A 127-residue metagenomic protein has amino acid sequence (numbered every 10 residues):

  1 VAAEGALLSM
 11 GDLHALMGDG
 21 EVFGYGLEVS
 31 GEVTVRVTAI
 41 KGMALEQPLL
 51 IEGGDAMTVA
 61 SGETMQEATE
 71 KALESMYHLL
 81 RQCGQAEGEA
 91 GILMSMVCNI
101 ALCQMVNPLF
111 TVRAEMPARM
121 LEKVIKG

Functional and structural regions predicted by a protein language model:
V1-A2, H78-Q82, M120-V124: Structural alpha/beta core scaffold segments of enzyme domains
V1-Q66: Conserved mixed alpha/beta catalytic, RNA-binding, or beta-rich assembly cores of soluble enzyme, regulatory
E28-S30, S95, N107: A generic structural signal for short, non-catalytic loop/turn and secondary-structure boundary residues
V37-K41, E89, M94, M116-A118: Active-site proximal loops enriched in glycine and acidic residues that flank catalytic Cys/His/Asp and coordinate
A60-G62, Q66-V97, A101: Alpha/propeptide regions of enzymes that mature by internal proteolysis
N107-G127: Long, compositionally biased
